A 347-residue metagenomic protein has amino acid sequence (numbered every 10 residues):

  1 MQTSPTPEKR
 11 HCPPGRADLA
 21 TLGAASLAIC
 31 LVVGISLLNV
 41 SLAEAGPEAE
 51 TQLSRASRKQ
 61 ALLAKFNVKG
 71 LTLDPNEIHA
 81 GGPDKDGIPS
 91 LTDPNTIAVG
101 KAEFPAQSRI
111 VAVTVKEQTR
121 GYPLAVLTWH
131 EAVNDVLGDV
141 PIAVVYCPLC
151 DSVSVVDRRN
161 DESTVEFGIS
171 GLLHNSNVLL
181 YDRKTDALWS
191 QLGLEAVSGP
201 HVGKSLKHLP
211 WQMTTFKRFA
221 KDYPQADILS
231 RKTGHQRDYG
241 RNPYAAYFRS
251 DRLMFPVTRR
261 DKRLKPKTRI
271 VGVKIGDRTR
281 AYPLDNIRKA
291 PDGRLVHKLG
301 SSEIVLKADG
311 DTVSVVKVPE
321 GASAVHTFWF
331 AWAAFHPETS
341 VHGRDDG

Functional and structural regions predicted by a protein language model:
M1-A17: N-terminal secretory signal peptides that target proteins for export/translocation
S4-P7, L22, Q52: N-terminal compositionally biased, intrinsically disordered segments and leader/signal-like regions
C12-A25, V40-L42, G46: Short, intrinsically disordered, low-complexity terminal segments
G23-L37: Bacterial N-terminal signal peptides
L42-G347: Mid-to-C-terminal functional-domain signal that highlights helix-capping/loop sites within ligand-binding modules
